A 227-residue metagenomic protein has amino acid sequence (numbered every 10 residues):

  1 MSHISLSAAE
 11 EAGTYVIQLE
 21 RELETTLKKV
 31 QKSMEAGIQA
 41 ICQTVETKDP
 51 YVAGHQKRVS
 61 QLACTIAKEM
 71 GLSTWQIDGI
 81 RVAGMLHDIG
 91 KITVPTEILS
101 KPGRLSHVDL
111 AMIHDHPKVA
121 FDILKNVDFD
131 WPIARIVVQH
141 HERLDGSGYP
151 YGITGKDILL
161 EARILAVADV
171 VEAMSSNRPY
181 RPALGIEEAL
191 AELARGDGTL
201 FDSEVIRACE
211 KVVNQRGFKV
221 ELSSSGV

Functional and structural regions predicted by a protein language model:
S2-Q39, Q43, P50: Amphipathic alpha-helical coiled-coil "transmission" helices that mediate dimerization and conformational coupling
K28, E35-V227: Metal-dependent catalytic cores of enzymes that make or break cyclic nucleotides and related phosphoester linkages
